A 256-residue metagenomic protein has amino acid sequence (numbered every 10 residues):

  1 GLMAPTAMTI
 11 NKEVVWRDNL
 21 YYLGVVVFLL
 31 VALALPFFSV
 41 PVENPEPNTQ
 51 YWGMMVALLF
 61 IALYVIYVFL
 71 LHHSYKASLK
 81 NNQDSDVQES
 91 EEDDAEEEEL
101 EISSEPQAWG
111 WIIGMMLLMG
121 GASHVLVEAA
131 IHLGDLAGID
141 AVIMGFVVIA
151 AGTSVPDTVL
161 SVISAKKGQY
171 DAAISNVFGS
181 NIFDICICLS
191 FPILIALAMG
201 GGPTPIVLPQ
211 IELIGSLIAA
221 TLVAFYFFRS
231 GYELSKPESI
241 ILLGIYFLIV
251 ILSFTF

Functional and structural regions predicted by a protein language model:
G1-F256: Hydrophobic alpha-helical segments, chiefly the membrane-spanning helices and signal/signal-anchor peptides
